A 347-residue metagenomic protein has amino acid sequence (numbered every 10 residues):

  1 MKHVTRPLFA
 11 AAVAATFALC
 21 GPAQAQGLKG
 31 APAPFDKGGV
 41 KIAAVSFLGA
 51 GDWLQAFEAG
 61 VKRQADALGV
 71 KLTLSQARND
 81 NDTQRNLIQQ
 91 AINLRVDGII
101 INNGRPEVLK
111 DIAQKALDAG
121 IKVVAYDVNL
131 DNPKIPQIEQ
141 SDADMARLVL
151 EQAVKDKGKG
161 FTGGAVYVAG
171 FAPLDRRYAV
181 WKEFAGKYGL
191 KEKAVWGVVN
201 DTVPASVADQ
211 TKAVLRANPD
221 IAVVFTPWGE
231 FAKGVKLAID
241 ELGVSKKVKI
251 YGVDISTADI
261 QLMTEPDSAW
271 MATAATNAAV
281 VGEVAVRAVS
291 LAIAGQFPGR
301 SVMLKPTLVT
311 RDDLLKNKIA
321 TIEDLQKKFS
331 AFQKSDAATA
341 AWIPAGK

Functional and structural regions predicted by a protein language model:
M1-A11: Bacterial N-terminal signal peptides that target proteins for export
H3, A25-K347: A residue-level marker of the well-folded mature domains of exported/periplasmic proteins
A10-C20: Bacterial N-terminal signal peptides
